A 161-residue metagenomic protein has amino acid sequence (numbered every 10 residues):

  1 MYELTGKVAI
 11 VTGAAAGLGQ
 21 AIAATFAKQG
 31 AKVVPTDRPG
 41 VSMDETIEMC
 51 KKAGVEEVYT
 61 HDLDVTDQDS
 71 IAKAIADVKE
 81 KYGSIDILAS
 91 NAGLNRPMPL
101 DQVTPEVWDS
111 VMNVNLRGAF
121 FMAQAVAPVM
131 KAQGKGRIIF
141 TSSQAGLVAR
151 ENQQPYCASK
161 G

Functional and structural regions predicted by a protein language model:
V8, A15-G17: Conserved glycine-rich cofactor-binding loop
Q29-E45: Conserved glycine-rich Rossmann-like NAD(P)H-binding loop of the short-chain dehydrogenase/reductase
G40-V41, D62-K73, P105: The beta1-alpha1 cofactor-binding region of Rossmann-like NAD(H)/NADP(H)-dependent oxidoreductases
P99-L100, V107-D109: Substrate-binding pocket helix/loop in short-chain dehydrogenase/reductase
D101, V148-Q154: Active-site loop immediately N-terminal to the catalytic Tyr-X3-Lys motif of short-chain dehydrogenase/reductase
A123, S159: Active-site helix of classical SDR
S143: Residue(s) in the substrate-gating loop at a strand-loop-helix junction that position the organic substrate next
